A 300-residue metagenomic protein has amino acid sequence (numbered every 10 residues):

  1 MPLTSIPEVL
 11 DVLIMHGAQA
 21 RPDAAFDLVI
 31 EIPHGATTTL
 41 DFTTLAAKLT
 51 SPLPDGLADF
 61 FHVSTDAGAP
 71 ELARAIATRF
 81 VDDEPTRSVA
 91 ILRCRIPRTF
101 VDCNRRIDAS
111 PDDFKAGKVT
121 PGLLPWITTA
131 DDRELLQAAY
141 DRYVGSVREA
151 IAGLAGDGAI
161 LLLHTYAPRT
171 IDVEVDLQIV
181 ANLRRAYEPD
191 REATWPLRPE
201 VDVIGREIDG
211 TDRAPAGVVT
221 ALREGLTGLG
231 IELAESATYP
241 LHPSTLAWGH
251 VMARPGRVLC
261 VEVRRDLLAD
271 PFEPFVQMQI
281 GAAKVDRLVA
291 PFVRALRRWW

Functional and structural regions predicted by a protein language model:
M1-W300: N-terminal catalytic or cofactor-binding beta/alpha core of small enzyme domains
